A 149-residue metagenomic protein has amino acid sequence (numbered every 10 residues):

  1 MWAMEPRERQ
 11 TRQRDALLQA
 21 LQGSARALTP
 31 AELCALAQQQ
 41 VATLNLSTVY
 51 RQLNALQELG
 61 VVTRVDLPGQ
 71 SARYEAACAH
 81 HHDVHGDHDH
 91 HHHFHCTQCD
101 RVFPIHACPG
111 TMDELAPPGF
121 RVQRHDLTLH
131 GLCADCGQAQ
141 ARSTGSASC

Functional and structural regions predicted by a protein language model:
M1-Q19: Short alpha-helical segments that sit at the start of domains
G23-T29: Short capping segments at the starts of secondary-structure elements
T29-A42: DNA-recognition alpha helix
Y50-N54: Short, hydrophobic-biased segments on the C-terminal half of alpha helices that form "recognition helices"
G60: Glycine-centered, phosphate/nucleic-acid-interacting loop/turn motifs that mediate DNA/RNA or nucleotide
R64, P68-C149: Non-DNA-binding regulatory cores of transcription-related proteins, predominantly C-terminal effector-binding
